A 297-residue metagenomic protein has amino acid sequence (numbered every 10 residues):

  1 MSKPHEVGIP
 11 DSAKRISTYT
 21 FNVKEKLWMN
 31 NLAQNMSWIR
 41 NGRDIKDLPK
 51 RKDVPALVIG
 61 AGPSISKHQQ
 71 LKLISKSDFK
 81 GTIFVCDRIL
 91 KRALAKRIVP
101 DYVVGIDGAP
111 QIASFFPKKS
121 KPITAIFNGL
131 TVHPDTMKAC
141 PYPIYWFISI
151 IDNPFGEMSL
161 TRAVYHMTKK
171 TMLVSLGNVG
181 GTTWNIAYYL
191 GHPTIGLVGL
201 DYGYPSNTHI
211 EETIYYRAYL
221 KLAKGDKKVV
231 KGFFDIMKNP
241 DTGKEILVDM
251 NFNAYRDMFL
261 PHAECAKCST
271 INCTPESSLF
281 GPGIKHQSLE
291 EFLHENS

Functional and structural regions predicted by a protein language model:
M1-S297: Metal-ion/cofactor- or nucleotide/acyl-coenzyme-handling active-site neighborhoods
